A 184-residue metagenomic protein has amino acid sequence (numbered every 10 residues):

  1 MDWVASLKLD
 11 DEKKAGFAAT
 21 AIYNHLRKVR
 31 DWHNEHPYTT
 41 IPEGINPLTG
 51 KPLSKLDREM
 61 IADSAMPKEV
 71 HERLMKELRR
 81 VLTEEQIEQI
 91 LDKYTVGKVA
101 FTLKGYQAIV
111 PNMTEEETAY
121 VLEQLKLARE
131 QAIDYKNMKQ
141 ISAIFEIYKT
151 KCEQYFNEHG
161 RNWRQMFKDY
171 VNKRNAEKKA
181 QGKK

Functional and structural regions predicted by a protein language model:
M1-K184: Charge-rich (acidic/polar
